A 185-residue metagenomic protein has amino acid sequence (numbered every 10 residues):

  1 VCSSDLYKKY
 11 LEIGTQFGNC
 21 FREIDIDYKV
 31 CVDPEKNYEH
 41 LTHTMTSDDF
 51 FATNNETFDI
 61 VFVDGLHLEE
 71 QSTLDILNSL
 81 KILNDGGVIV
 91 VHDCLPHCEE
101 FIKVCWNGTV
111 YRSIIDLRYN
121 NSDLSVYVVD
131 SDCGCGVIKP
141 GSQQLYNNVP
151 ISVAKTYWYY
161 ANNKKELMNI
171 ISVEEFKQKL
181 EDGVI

Functional and structural regions predicted by a protein language model:
V1-S3: Short, small-residue-biased leader/transition segments that mark boundaries at the very start of proteins
L6-F17: Conserved class I S-adenosyl-L-methionine
L11-I13, V32, V63-G65, G86-D93: Active-site flanking residues adjacent to catalytic metal/cofactor-binding acidic residues
F17-D27: Conserved SAM-binding loop of SAM-dependent methyltransferases across substrates and taxa, primarily the Class I
Y28-P34: Conserved SAM-binding motif I beta-strand of class I
E39-F50: Conserved SAM-binding strand-loop segment of SAM-dependent methyltransferases
A52-V61, G65: A short acidic, Gly/Pro-enriched loop at the edge of an enzyme's catalytic core that lines a small-molecule cofactor
E70-I185: C-terminal substrate-binding/active-site "lid" region of AdoMet-derived donor-dependent transferases
